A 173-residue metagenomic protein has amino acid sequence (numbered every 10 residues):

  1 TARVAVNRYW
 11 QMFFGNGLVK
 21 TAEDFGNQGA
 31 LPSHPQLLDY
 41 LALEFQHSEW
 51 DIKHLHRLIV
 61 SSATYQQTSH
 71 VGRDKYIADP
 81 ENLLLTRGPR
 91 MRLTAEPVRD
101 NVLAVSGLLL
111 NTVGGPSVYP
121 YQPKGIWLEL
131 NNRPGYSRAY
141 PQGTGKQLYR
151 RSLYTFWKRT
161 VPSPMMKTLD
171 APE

Functional and structural regions predicted by a protein language model:
T1-Y149, T160-E173: Primarily short, surface-exposed interaction patches in extracytoplasmic proteins
S152-F156: Short beta-strand/turn segments that mark the catalytic/cofactor-handling region of acyl-thioester transfer
